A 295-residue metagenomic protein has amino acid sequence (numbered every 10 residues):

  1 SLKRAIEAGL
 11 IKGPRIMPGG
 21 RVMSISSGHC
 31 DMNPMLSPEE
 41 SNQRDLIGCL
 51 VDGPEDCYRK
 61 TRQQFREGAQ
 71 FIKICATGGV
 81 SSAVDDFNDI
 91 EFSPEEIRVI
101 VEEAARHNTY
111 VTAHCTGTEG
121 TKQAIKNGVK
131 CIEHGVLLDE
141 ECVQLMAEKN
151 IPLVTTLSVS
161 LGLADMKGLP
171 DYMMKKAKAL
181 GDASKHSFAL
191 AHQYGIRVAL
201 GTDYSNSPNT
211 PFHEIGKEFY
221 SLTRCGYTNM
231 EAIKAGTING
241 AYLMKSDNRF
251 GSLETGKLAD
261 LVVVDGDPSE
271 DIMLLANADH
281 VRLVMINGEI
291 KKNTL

Functional and structural regions predicted by a protein language model:
S1-A105, C142-Q144, K149-G162, M166-L169: Divalent-metal coordination cores built from histidine and acidic residues
I16, G68, I72, A104 (+9 more regions): Divalent metal-coordination and catalytic microenvironments
H29-D31, S82-V84, T121-N127, V159-D171 (+4 more regions): Histidine/acidic-residue-rich catalytic or RNA/ligand-binding cores of hydrolases and nuclease-related proteins
S93-A104, T112-I125: N-terminal active-site wall of soluble small-molecule enzyme domains
R106, Y110, D171-Y172, D182-P268: His/Asp/Glu-enriched, well-ordered alpha-helical/loop segment that forms or immediately abuts the divalent-metal
K126-C131, A147-L153, D171-Y172, G195-R197: Glycine-enriched alpha-helix->loop->beta-strand junction motifs that scaffold or abut catalytic
G236, T255-L295: C-terminal cap of metal-dependent C-N hydrolases
